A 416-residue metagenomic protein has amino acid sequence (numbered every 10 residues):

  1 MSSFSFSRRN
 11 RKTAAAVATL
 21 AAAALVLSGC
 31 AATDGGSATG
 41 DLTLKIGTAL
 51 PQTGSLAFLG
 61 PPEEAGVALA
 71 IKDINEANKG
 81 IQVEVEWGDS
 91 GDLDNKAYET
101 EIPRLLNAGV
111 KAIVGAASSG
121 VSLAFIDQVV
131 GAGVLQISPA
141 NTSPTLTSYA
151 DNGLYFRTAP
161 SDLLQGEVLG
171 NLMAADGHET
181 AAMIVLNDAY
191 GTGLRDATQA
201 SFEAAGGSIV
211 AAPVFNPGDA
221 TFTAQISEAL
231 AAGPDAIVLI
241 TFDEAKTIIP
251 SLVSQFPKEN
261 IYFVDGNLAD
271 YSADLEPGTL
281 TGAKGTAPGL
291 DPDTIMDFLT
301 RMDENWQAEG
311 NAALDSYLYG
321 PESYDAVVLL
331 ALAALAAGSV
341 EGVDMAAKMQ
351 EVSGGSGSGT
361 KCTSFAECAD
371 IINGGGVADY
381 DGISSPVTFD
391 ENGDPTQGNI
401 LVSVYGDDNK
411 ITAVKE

Functional and structural regions predicted by a protein language model:
S2-E416: Extracytosolic ligand-binding ectodomains
